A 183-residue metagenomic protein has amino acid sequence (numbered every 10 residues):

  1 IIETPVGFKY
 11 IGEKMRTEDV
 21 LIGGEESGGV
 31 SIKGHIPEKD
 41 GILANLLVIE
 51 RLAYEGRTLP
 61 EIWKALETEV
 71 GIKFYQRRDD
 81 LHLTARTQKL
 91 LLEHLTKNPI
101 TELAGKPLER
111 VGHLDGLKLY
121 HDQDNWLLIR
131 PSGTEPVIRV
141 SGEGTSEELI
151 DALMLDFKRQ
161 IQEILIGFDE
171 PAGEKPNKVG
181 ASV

Functional and structural regions predicted by a protein language model:
I1-S141, S146-V183: Phosphate-binding and adjacent anionic-ligand microenvironments
